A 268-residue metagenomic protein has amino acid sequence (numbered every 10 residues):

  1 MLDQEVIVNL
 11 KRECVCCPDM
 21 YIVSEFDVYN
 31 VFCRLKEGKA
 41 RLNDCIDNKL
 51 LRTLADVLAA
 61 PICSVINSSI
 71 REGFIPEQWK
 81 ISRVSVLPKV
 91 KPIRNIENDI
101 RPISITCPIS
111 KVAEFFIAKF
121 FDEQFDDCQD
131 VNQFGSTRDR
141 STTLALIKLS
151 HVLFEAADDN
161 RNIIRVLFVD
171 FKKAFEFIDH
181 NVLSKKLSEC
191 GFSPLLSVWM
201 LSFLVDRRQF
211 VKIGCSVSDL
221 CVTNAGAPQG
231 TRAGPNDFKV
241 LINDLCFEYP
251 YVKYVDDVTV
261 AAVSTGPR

Functional and structural regions predicted by a protein language model:
M1-E97, S104, P108-V112, V217: Surface-exposed loop/turn segments and immediately adjacent short secondary-structure elements within folded domains
M1-Q4, G38-R41, A60, E72-E77 (+8 more regions): Short helix-interrupting loop/turn segments at helix-coil junctions
I22-C33, P61-S69, F116-F120, A145-D158 (+1 more regions): Inter-domain linker/hinge segments that demarcate the starts of reverse transcriptase and RNase H-type modules
V28, F32, L42, I62 (+13 more regions): Mobile genetic element proteins and their domesticated derivatives, centered on retroelements and DNA transposons
G38-I46, I96-I105, L144-S188: Conserved catalytic palm subdomain of right-hand nucleotidyl-transferase polymerases, strongest for RNA-directed enzymes
N43, D47, L54, L58 (+9 more regions): Hydrophobic (often cysteine-bearing) scaffold residues that line and stabilize catalytic clefts of nucleotide/cofactor
E97-Q129, I147-K148, K172-F175, T223-Y249: Conserved pre-motif C helix in the palm subdomain of viral-like polymerases
F171-Y254, V263, P267: Conserved polymerase palm-domain catalytic core
